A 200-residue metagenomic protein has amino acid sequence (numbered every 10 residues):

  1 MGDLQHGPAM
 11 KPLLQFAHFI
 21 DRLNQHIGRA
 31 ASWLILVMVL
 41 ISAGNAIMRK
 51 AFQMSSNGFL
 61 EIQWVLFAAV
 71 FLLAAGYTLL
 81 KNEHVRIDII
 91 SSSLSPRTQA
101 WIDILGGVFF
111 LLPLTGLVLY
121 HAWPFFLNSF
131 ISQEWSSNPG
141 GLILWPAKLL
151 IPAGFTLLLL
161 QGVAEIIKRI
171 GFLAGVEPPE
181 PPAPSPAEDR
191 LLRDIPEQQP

Functional and structural regions predicted by a protein language model:
G2-P200: Alpha-helical transmembrane segments and membrane-interface helix-loop junctions in multi-pass membrane proteins
